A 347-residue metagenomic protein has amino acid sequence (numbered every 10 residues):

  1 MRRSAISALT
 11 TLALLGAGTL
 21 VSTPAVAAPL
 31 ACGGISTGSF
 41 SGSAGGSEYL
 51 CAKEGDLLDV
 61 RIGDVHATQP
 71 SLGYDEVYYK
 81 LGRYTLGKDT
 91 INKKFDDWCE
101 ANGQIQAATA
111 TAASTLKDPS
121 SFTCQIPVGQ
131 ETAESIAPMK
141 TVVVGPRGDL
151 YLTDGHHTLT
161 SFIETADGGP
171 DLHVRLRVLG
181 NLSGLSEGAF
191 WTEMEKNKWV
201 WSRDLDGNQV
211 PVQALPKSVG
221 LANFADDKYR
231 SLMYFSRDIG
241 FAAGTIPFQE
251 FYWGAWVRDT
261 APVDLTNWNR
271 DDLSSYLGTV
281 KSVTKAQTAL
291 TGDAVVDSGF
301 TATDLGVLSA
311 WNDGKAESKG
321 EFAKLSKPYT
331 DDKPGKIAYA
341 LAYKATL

Functional and structural regions predicted by a protein language model:
M1-A27: Secretory targeting and sorting signals
L14, D149-Y151: Hydrophobic residues embedded in beta-strands of well-ordered beta-sheets
L30-T123, V128-A133, P138-V142, P146-D149 (+2 more regions): Surface-exposed, charge/polar-rich loops and edge strands
D154: Small/polar loops that bind or transfer phosphate-bearing groups
